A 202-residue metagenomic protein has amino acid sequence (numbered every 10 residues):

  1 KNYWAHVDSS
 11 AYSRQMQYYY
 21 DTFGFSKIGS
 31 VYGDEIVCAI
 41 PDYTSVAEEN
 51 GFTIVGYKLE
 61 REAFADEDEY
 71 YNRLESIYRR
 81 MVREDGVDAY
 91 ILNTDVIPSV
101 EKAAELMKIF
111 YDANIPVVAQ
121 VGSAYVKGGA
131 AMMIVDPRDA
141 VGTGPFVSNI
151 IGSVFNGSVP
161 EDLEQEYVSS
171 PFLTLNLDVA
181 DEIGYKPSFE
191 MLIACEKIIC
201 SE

Functional and structural regions predicted by a protein language model:
K1, L106-A130: Venus flytrap/periplasmic-binding-protein-like
K1-Y18, G129-P145: Short beta-strand elements at the ligand-binding edges of bilobed clamshell
N2, F25-K27, N50-V55, D85-Y90 (+1 more regions): Loop/turn elements at helix/coil->beta-strand transitions in domains of secreted/extracellular proteins
W4-I54, Q165-V179: An alpha-beta-alpha
G29-Y32, M81-S99, V118-Q120: Periplasmic-binding protein-like
D34-V37, R61-E62, D95-S99, S123-K127 (+1 more regions): Solvent-exposed loop/turn segments at secondary-structure junctions within structured extracellular/periplasmic domains
A47-Y71: Short beta-strand elements in bilobed, periplasmic/extracellular small-molecule ligand-binding domains
S153-E202: Hinge/cleft segment of the Venus flytrap/periplasmic-binding protein
